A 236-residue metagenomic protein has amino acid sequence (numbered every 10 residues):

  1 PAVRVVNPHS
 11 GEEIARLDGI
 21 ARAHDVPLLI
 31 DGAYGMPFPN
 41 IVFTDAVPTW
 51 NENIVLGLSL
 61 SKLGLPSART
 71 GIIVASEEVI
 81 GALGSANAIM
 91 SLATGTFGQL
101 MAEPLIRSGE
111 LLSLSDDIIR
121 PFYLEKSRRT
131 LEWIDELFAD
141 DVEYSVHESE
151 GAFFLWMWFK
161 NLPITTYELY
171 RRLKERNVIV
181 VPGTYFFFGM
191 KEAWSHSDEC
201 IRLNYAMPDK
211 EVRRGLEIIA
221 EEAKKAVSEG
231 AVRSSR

Functional and structural regions predicted by a protein language model:
P1-P39: Active-site phosphate-binding strand-loop segment of PLP-dependent enzymes
P37, D45-S85, A93-G98, V212-G215: Active-site PLP attachment segment
G84-M90, S108-E132, L162: Structural signature of PLP-dependent enzymes
D117-L131, E143-F159, H196: Conserved glycine-rich beta-strand-loop-beta hairpin in the small C-terminal domain of fold type I
F154-I201, R214: Conserved C-terminal alpha-helix-loop-beta "cap" of PLP-dependent enzymes that closes/shapes the active-site mouth
E175-R176, M190-R236: PLP-dependent enzyme catalytic core of the Aspartate aminotransferase-like
